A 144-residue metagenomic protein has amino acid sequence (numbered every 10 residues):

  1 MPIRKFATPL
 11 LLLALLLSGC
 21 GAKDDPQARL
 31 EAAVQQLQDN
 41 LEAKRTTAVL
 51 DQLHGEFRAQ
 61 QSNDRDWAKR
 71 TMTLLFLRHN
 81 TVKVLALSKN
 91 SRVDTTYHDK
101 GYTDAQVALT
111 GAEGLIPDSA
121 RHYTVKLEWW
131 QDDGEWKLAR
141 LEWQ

Functional and structural regions predicted by a protein language model:
M1-C20: Sec-dependent bacterial lipoprotein signal peptides
G19-T46, D51, K69: Short, low-complexity N-terminal intrinsically disordered segments enriched in polar/charged residues
G21-K23, S119-Q144: Short beta-strand edge/turn micro-motifs at domain boundaries
A33, L85-L87, Y123: Residues that act as N-cap/strand-start positions at coil-to-secondary-structure junctions
L50-N63: Short, solvent-exposed secondary-structure junction/capping segments
L53, V107-L109, E142: Short beta-strand segments enriched in hydrophobic/aromatic residues within well-folded beta-rich domains
R58, K100-Y102, K137: General beta-strand recognition
R70, L74-P117: Surface-exposed, charged secondary-structure patches
